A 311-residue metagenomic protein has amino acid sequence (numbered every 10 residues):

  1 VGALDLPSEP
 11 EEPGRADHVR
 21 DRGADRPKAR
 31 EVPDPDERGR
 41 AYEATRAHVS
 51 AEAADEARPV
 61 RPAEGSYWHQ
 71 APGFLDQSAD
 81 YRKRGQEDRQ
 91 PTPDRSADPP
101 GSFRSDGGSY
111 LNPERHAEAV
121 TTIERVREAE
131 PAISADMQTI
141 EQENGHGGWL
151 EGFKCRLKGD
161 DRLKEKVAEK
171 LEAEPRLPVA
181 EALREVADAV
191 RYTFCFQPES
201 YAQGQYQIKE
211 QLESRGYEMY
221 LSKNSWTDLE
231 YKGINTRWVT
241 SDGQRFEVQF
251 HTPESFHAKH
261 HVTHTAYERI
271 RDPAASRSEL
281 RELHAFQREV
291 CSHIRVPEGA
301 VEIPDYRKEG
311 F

Functional and structural regions predicted by a protein language model:
G2-P10, R38, Y67-W68, F74-L75 (+1 more regions): Extended acidic low-complexity intrinsically disordered regions
A3, P7, P13, S50-A53 (+2 more regions): Intrinsically disordered, low-complexity Pro/Gly/Thr/Ser/Ala-rich repeat tracts
L4, R22, P35, E52 (+4 more regions): Compositionally biased, intrinsically disordered low-complexity segments
E12-H48, D55-P59, Q77-Q90: Intrinsically disordered, low-complexity, charge-rich segments with an acidic bias
G23, P59-P62, S66, S109: Ser/Thr/Pro-rich low-complexity tandem-repeat tracts
E43, A47-S50, F74, Y81 (+3 more regions): Amphipathic coiled-coil alpha-helices
W68, F74-V186, A202, Y206 (+2 more regions): Charge-rich, low-complexity segments
L177-F311: Long beta-strand-rich cores associated with HINT superfamily self-processing modules
